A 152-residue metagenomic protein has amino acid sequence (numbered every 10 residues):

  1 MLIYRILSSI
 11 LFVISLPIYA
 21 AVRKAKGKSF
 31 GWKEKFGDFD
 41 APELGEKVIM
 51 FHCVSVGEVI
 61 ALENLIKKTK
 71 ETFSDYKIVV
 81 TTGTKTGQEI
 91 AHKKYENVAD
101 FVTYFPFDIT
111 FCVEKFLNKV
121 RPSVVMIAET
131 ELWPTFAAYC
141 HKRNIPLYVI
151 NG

Functional and structural regions predicted by a protein language model:
M1-I3, K47: Extreme N-terminal starter segment of soluble prokaryotic enzymes
I3-L7, L11-I18, V22: Membrane-interacting alpha-helical segments
L16-G152: Active-site and donor-binding regions of nucleotide-sugar-utilizing enzymes
